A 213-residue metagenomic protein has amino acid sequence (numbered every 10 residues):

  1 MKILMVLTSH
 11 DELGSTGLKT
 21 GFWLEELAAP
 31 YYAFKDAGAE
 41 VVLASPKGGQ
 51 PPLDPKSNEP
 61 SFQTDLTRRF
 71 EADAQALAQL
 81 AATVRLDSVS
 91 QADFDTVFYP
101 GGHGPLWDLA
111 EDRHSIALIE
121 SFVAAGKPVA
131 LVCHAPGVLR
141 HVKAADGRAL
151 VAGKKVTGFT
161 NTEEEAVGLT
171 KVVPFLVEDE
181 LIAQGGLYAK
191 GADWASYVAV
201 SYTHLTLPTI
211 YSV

Functional and structural regions predicted by a protein language model:
M1-I3: Extreme N-terminal starter segment of soluble prokaryotic enzymes
G21-K35: Short catalytic helix/loop segments, enriched in acidic residues and glycine and frequently bearing histidine
K47-D65: N-terminal beta-loop-helix "entrance" segment that forms/cooperates in small-molecule cofactor or anionic ligand
R68-S90: Glycine-rich, highly charged phosphate/nucleotide-binding loops
T96-G101, S115-K143: Catalytic nucleophile loop
G104-H114: Glycine/threonine-rich flexible loop motifs
K127-L131, A135-L205: FMN-binding flavodoxin-like domain, especially the glycine-rich phosphate-binding loop
H204-V213: Single conserved hydrophobic/aromatic residue that forms the stacking wall/gate of nucleotide- or nucleobase-binding
